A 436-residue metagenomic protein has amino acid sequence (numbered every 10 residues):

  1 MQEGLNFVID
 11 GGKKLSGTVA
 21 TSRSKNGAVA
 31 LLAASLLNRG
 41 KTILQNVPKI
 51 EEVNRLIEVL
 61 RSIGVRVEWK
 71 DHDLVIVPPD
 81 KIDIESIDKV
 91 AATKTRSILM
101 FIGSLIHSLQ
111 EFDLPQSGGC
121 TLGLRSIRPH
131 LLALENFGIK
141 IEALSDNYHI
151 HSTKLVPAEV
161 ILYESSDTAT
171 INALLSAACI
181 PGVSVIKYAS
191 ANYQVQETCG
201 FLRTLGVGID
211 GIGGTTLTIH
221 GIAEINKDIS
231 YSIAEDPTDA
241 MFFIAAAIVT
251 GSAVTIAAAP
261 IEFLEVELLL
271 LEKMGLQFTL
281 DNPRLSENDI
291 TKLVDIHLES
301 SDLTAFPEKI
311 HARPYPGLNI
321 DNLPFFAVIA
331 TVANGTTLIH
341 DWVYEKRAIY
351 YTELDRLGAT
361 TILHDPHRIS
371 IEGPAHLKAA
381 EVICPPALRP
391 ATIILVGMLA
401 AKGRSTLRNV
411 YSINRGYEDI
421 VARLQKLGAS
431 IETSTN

Functional and structural regions predicted by a protein language model:
M1-N436: Short, structured segments at the rim of ligand-binding sites
